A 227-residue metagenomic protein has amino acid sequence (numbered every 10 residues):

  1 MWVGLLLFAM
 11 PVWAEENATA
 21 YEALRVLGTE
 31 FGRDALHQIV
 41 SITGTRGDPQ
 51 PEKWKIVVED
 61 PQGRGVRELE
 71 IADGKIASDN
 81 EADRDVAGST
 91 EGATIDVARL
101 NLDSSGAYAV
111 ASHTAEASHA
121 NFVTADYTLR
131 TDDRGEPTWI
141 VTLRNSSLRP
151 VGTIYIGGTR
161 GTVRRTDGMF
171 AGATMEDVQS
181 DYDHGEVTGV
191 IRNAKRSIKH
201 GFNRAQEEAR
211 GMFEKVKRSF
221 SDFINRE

Functional and structural regions predicted by a protein language model:
M1-L5: Sec-dependent signal peptide recognition, specifically the positively charged N-region followed immediately by
A9-P11: N-terminal signal peptide c-region/cleavage motif recognized by signal peptidases
W13-E227: Long, terminal "pre-/pro-" and other extracytoplasmic accessory regions that lie outside the mature folded/catalytic
